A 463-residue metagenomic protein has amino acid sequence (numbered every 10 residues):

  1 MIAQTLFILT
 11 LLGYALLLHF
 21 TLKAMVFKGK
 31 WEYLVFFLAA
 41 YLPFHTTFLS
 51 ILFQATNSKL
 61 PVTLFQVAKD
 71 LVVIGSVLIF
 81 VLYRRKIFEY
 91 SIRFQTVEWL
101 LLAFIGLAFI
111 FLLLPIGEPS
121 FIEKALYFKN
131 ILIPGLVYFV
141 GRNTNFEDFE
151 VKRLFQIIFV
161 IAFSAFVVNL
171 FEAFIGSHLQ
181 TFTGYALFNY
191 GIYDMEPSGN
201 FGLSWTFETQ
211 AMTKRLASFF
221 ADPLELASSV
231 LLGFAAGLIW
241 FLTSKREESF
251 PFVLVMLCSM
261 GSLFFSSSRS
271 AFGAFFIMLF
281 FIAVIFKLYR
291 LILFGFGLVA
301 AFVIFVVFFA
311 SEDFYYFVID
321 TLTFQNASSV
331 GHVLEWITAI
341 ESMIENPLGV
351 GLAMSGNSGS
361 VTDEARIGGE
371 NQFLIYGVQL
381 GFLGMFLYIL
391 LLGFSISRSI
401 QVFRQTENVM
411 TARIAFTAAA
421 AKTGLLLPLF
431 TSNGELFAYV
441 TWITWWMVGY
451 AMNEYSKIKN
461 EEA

Functional and structural regions predicted by a protein language model:
I8-H19, F44, P61-L82, F128-L136 (+3 more regions): Membrane-embedded alpha-helical segments of multi-pass membrane proteins, especially the transmembrane helices
G13-F27, V72-I87, L232-S244, F296 (+1 more regions): Hydrophobic, aromatic-rich transmembrane alpha-helices and their immediate juxtamembrane boundary segments
W31-L52, L60-G135, L425-P428: N-terminal hydrophobic segments of proteins, predominantly signal-anchor/transmembrane helices of inner/organellar
L34-P43, P251-S259, I400-S432: Loop-to-helix entry and N-terminal half of a specific, functionally important transmembrane alpha helix in multi-pass
T47-F48, L52-F53, K214, F309-L380 (+1 more regions): Long extracytoplasmic/lumenal interhelical loops at the membrane interface of multi-pass membrane proteins
I105, F109-L113, L136, K152-L179 (+3 more regions): Alpha-helical transmembrane segments of multi-pass inner-membrane proteins
V167-L179, S266, A283-T323, I340-I344: A membrane-periplasm/extracellular boundary helix in multi-pass inner-membrane enzymes that assemble envelope glycans
L279, G297, A418-A463: Transmembrane alpha-helices of multi-pass inner-membrane enzymes
